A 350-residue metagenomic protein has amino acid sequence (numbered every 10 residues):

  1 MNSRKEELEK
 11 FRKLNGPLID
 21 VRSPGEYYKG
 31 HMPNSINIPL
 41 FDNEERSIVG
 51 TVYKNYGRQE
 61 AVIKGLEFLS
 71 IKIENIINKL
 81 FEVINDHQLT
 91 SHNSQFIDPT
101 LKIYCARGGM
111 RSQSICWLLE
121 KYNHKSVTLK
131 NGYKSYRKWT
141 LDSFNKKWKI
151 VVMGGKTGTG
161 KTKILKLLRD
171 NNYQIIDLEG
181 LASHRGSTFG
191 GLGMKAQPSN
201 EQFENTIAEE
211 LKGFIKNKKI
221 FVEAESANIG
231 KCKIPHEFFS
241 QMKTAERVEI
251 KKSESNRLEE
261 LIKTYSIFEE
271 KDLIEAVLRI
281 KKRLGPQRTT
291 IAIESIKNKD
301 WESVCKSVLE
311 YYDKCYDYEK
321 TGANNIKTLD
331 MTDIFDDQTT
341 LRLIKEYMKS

Functional and structural regions predicted by a protein language model:
M1-P33, A61, L141-N145, I150-G154: Flexible, polar/low-complexity N-terminal or interdomain linker segments that lie immediately upstream of folded
L18-R22, S35-I38, I175-D177, F221: Short hydrophobic beta-strand that contains or immediately precedes a catalytic carboxylate
R46-Q88, P99, R137-D142, D272: Helix-loop module immediately N-terminal to the HCX5R catalytic loop in PTP-like cysteine phosphatase domains
E67-Q88, H92, I97-K130: Catalytic cysteine-centered active loop of the rhodanese-like fold, especially the PTP/DSP P-loop
M110-R111, V151-D170: Glycine-rich phosphate-binding P-loop
E120-R137, D177-A182: A short glycine-rich beta-strand->turn/loop micro-motif centered on a GG-aromatic cluster
D170-S240: Conserved nucleotide-sensing/catalytic segment adjacent to the nucleotide-binding pocket in NTP-handling enzymes
Q241-R247, K251-S350: Conserved NTP phosphate-binding and transfer environment spanning the P-loop NTPase/kinase superfamily
